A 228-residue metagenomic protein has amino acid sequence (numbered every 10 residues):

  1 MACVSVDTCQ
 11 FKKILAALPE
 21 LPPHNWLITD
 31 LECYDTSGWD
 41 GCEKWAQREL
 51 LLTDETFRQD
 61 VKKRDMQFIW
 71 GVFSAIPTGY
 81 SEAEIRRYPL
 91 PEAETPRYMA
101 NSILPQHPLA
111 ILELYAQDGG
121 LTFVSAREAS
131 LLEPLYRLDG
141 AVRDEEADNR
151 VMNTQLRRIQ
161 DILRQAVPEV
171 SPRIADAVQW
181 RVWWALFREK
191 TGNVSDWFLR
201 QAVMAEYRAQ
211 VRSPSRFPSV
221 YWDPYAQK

Functional and structural regions predicted by a protein language model:
A2-S5, C9-D60, V182-W183, F187: N-terminal interaction modules that seed assembly of large macromolecular complexes
C3, N25-T29, W70-A75, E113-L114 (+1 more regions): Ordered hydrophobic segments in well-structured contexts
E32, P77-G79, E128: A broadly conserved detector of short glycine/acidic/proline-rich loop/turn motifs that flank catalytic sites and bind
D40-Y115: Surface-exposed, low-hydrophobicity interaction/linker segments
I103-D161, Q165, P218-P224: Acidic, proline/glycine-rich low-complexity IDRs
I162, V167, L186, T191-V194 (+2 more regions): Short, aromatic- and cysteine-enriched interfacial helices/patches that mediate contacts at lipid membranes
R173-D176, F217-K228: Extended non-catalytic scaffold regions that mediate assembly and binding in large macromolecular machines
R173-S215: Acidic, low-complexity, intrinsically disordered interaction modules
